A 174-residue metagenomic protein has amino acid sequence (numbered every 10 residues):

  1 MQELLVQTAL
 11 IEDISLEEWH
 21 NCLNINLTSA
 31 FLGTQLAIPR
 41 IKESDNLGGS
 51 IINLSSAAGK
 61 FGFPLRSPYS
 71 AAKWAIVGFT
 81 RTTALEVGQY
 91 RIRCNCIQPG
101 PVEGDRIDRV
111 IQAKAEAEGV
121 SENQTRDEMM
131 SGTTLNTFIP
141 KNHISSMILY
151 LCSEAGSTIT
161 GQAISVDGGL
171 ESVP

Functional and structural regions predicted by a protein language model:
T8, F61, I148-L149, T160-P174: Short C-terminal tail/terminal secondary-structure segment of NAD(P)H-dependent dehydrogenase/reductase domains
A9-I11, S15-L23, M129: Substrate-binding pocket helix/loop in short-chain dehydrogenase/reductase
T34, A72, T80: Active-site helix of classical SDR
P39, L85-E86, S157: Alpha-helical segment proximal to the catalytic Tyr-Lys
S56: Residue(s) in the substrate-gating loop at a strand-loop-helix junction that position the organic substrate next
G88, R93, I159-G161: Short, small/polar-rich loop/turn modules that mediate ligand/substrate recognition or access, typified
C96, V120-A155, I159, V166-G168: C-terminal helical subdomain
